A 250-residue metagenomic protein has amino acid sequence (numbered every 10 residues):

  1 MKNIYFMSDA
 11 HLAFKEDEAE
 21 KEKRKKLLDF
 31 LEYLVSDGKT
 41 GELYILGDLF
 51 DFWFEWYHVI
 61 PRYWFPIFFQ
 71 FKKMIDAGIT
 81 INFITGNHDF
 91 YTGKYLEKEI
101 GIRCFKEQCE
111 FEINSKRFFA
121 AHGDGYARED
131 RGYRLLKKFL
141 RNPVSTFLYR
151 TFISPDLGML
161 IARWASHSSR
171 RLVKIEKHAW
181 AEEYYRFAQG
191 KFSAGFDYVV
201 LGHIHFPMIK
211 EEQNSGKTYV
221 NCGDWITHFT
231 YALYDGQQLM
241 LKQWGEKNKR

Functional and structural regions predicted by a protein language model:
M1-Y5, F111-F119, E212-T218: Beta-strand-turn-beta hairpins that frame and shape the catalytic cleft of phosphate-ester-processing enzymes
K2-N3, M7, L12-I113: Core catalytic region of metal-dependent phosphoesterases/phosphodiesterases, especially metallo-beta-lactamase-like
L12, D51, D89, Y126 (+3 more regions): Surface-exposed, flexible loop/turn segments at secondary-structure boundaries
Y33-D37, Y57, Q70-M74, Y149-P155 (+2 more regions): Short acidic/polar alpha-helix capping motifs at helix-coil junctions
L49, S169-V173, P207: A short, histidine- and acid-enriched strand-loop-helix "catalytic/donor-clamping" loop that lines the nucleotide-sugar
R103-K106, F119, D124, D130-L136 (+1 more regions): Conserved beta-sheet core of the metallophosphoesterase superfamily
G123-E183: Active-site-proximal loop/helix segment associated with metal-binding centers of metalloenzymes
